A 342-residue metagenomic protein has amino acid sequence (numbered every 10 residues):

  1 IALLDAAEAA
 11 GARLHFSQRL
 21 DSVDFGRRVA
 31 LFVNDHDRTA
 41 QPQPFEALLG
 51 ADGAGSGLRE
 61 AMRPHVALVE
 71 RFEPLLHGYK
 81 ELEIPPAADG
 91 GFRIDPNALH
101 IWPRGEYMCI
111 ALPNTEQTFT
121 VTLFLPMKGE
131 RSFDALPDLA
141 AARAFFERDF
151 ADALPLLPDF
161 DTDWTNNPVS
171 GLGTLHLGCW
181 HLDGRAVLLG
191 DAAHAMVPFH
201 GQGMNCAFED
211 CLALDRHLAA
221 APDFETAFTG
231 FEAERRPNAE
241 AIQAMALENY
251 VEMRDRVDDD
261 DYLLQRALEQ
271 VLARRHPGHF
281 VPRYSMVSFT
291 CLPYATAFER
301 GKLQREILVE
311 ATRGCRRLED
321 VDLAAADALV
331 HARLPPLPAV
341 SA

Functional and structural regions predicted by a protein language model:
I1-A6, A10: Active-site-adjacent segment of FAD-dependent monooxygenases/related oxidoreductases
A2, A141, D210: Charged catalytic carboxylate motif
L4, R143-E147, D215, E232 (+1 more regions): Non-transmembrane alpha-helical segments in soluble domains of secreted/periplasmic/extracellular proteins
D5, Q18-S22, R27-L172, H176-H181: Conserved FAD-binding catalytic core of PHBH/FMO-like flavoproteins
R13-H15: General small-molecule cofactor/ligand-binding pocket signal
L49, L82, P168-D258: Conserved mid-domain beta->alpha element of the FAD-binding
R216-A342: C-terminal helical "tail/cap" subdomain of flavin- and related membrane-associated enzymes
